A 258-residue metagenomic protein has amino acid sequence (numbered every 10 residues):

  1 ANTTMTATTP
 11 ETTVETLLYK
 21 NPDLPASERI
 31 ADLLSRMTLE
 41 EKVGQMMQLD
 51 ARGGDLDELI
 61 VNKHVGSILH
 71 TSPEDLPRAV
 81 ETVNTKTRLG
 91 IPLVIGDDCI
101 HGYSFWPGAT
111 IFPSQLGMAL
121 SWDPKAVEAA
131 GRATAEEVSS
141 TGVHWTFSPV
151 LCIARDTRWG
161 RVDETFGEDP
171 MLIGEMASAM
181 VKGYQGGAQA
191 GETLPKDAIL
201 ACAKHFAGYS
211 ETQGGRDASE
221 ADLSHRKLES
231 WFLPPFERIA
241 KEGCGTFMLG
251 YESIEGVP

Functional and structural regions predicted by a protein language model:
A1-P258: Glycoside hydrolase catalytic-domain context in secreted enzymes
